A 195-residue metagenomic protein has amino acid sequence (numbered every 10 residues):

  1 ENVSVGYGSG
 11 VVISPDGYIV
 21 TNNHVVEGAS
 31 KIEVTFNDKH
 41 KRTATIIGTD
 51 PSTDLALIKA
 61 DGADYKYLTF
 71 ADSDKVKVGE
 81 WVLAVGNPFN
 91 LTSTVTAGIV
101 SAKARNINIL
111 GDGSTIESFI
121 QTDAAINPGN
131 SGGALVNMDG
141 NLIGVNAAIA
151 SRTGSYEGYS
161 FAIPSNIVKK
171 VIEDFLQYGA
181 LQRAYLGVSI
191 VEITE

Functional and structural regions predicted by a protein language model:
E1-E195: Serine-dependent protease modules
